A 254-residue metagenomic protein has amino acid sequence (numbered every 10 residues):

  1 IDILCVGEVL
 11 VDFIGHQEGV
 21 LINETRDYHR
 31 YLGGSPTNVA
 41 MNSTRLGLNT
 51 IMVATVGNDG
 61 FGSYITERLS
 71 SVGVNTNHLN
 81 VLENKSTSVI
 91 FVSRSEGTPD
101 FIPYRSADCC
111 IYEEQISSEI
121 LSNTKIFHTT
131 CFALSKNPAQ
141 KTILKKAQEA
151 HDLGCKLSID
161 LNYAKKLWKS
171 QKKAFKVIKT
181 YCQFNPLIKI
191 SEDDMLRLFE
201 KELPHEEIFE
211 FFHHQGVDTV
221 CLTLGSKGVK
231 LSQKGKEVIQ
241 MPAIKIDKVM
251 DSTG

Functional and structural regions predicted by a protein language model:
I1-L4, Q148, H205-G254: Conserved phosphate-binding/catalytic region of the ribokinase-like
I1-N75, I246-S252: Glycine-rich phosphate/adenosyl-contacting loop at the front of the ribokinase-like
L4-V6, I126-H128, S158, K189 (+1 more regions): Structural motif
F13, I102, K125, N137 (+1 more regions): Residues that scaffold the ATP/ADP-binding catalytic core of kinase and kinase-like folds
N49-C131: Conserved N-terminal subdomain of the carbohydrate kinase-like
H78, P186-L187, T219: Well-ordered beta-strand positions
I120-S122, Y181-C182, H214: A short, aliphatic-rich alpha-helical micro-motif
F132-F211, K227-V229: Conserved beta-alpha-beta core of the PfkB/ribokinase-like small-molecule kinase fold
